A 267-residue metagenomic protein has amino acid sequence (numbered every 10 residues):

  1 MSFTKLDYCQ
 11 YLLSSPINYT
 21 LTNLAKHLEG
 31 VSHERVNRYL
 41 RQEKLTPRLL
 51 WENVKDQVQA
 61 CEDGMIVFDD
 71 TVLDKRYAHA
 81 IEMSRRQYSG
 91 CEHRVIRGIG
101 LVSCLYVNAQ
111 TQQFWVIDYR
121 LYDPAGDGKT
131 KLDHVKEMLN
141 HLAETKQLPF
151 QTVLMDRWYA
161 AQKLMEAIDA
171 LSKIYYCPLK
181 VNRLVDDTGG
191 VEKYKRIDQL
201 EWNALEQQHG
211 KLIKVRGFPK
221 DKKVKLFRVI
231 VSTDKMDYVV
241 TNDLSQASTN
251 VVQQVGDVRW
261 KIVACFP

Functional and structural regions predicted by a protein language model:
M1-T46: Gly/serine-rich nucleotide phosphate-binding loop at the start of the catalytic core of nucleotide/ADP-ribose-handling
K5-Q10, S15-I17, E62, Y77-H79 (+1 more regions): Single, function-defining residue in the core of a domain
L13, A25, Y39, E43 (+3 more regions): Short secondary-structure transition/capping motifs
S15-N18, G30, E34, R48 (+4 more regions): Generic alpha-helical scaffold signal
N18-L21, H33, E62-V67, L101 (+1 more regions): A common structural microfeature
L24, C104, V239: A residue-level signal for conserved active-site and pocket-lining positions in enzyme catalytic cores
R41-T111: Active-site-proximal, Lys/Arg-enriched surface segment that forms a nucleic-acid-binding/basic interface patch
